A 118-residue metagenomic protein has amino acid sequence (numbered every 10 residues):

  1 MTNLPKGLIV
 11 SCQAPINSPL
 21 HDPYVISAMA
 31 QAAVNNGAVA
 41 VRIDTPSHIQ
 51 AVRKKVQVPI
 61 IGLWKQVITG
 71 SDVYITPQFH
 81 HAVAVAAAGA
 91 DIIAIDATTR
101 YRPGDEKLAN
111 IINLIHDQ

Functional and structural regions predicted by a protein language model:
M1-Q118: Alpha/beta enzyme core
